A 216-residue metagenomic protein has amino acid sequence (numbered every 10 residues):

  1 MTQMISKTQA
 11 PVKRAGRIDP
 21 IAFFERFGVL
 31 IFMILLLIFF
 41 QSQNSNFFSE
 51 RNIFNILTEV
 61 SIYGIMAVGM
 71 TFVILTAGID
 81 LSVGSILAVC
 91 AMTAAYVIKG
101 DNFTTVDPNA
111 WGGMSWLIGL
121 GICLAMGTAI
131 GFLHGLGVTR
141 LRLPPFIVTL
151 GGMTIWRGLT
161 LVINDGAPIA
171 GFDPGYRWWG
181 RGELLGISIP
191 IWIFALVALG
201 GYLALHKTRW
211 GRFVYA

Functional and structural regions predicted by a protein language model:
M1-F27, F48: Transmembrane alpha-helical segments of polytopic membrane transport and secretion proteins
K7, L141, P145-T208: Transmembrane helix-bundle core of multi-pass membrane transporters and related energy-transducing complexes
R26-I31, I56, Y63-G64, S85-V89 (+3 more regions): Hydrophobic alpha-helical transmembrane segments
F32-F48, T76, T160-N164, L203-R209: Structural signal for alpha-helical transmembrane segments and their membrane-water exit/capping regions in multi-pass
L36-T104, L136-L143: Single transmembrane alpha-helix segments in multi-pass membrane proteins
F72, Y96, D101, T128-L141 (+2 more regions): Membrane-interface helix caps of multi-pass small-molecule transporters
N102-G152: Alpha-helical transmembrane segments within multi-pass membrane transporters and channels
S115-C123, G127-H134, G186-A216: Helix-loop-helix "hairpin" substructures at the membrane interface of multi-pass membrane proteins
